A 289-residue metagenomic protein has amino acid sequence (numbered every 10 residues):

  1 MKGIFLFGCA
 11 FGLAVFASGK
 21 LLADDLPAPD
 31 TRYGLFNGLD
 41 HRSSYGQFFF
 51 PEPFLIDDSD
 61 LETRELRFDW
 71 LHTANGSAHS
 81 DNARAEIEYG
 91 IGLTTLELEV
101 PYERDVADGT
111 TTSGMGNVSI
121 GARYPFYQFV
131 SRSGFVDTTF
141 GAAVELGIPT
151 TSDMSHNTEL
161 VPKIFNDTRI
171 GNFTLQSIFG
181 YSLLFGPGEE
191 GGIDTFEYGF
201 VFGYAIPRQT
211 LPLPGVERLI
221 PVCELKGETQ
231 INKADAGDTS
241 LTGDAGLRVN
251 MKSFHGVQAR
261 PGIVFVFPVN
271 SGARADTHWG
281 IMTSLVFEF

Functional and structural regions predicted by a protein language model:
M1-N37: Cleavable N-terminal export/targeting peptides
A23-F289: Transmembrane beta-barrel domains of Gram-negative outer membranes and organellar outer membranes
